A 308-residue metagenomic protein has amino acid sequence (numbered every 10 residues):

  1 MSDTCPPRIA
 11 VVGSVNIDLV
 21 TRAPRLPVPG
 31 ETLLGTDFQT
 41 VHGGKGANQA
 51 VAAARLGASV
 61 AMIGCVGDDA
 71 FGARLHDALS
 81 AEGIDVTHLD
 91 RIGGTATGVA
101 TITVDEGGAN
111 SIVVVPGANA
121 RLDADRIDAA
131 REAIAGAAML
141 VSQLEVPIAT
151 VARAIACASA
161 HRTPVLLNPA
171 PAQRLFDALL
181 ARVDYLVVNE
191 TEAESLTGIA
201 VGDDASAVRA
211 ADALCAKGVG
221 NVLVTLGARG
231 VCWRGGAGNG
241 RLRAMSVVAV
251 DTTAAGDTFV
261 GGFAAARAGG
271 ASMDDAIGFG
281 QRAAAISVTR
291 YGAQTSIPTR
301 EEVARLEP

Functional and structural regions predicted by a protein language model:
M1-C65, A70-I84, V248-V250: Glycine-rich phosphate/adenosyl-contacting loop at the front of the ribokinase-like
M1-I9, Q173-A178, D204-P308: Conserved phosphate-binding/catalytic region of the ribokinase-like
V12, D37-T40, I63-D68, T87-T97 (+2 more regions): Beta-strand->loop->alpha-helix junctions that form or flank phosphate-binding loops in nucleotide-handling enzymes
V51-S59, V104, A265-G270: Alpha-helix C-terminal capping segments
C65, H88-I92, I102-M139, L144: Conserved phosphate-binding/catalytic loop of the ribokinase/pfkB sugar-kinase fold
G83, A120-D125, V165-P171, R243: Short gly/ser/thr-rich secondary-structure transition/capping motifs
I127-A130, A138-R209, A228-V231: Conserved beta-alpha-beta core of the PfkB/ribokinase-like small-molecule kinase fold
